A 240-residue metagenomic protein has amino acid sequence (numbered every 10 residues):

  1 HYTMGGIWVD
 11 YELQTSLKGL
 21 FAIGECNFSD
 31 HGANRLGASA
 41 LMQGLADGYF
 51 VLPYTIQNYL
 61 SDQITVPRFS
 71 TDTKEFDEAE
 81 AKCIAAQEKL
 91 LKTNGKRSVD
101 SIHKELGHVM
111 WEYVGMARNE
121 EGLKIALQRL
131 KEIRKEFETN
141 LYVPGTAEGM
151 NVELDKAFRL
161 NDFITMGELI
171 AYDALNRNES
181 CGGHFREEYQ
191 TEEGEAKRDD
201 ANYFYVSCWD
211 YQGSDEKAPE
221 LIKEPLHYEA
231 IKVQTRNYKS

Functional and structural regions predicted by a protein language model:
Y2, W8-A22, C26-S240: Glycine- and aromatic-enriched mobile tails/lids
